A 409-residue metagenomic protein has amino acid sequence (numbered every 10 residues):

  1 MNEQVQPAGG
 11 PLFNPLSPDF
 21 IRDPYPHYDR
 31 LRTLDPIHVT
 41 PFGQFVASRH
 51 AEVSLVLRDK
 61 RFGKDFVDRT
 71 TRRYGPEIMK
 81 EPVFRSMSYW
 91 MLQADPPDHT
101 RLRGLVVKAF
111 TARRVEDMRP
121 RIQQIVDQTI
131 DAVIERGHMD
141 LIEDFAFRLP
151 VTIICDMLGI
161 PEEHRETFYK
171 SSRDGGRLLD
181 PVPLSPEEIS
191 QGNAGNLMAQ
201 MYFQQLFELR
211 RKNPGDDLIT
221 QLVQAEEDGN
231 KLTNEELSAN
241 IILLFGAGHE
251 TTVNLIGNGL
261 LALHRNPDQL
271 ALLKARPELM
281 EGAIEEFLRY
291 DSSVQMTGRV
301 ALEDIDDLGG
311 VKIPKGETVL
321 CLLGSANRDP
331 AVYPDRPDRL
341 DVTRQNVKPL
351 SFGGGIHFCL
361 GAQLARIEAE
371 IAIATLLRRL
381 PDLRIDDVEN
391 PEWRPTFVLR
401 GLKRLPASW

Functional and structural regions predicted by a protein language model:
M1-W409: Cytochrome P450
